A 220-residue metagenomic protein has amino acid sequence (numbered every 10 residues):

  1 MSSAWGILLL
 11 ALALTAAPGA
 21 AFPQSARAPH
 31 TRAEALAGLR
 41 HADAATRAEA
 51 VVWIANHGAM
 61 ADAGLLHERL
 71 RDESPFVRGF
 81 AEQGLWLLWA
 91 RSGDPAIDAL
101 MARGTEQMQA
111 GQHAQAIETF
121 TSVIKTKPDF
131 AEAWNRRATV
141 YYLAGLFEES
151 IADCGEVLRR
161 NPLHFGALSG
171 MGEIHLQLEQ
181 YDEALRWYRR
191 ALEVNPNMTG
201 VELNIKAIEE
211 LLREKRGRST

Functional and structural regions predicted by a protein language model:
S25-G38, A59-R69, D94-M101, E149: Amphipathic alpha-helical scaffolding segments comprising HEAT/armadillo-like alpha-solenoid repeats
H57, D72-E73, T126, R160 (+1 more regions): Structural marker of alpha-solenoid helical repeat scaffolds
